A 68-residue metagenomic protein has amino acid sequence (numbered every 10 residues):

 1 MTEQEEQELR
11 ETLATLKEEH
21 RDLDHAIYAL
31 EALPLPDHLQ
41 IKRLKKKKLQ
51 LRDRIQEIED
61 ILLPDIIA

Functional and structural regions predicted by a protein language model:
M1-T2: Short, charged/polar, low-complexity loop and linker segments that flank or interrupt alpha-helical bundles
Q7-A68: Amphipathic, hydrophobic secondary-structure cores in small proteins
